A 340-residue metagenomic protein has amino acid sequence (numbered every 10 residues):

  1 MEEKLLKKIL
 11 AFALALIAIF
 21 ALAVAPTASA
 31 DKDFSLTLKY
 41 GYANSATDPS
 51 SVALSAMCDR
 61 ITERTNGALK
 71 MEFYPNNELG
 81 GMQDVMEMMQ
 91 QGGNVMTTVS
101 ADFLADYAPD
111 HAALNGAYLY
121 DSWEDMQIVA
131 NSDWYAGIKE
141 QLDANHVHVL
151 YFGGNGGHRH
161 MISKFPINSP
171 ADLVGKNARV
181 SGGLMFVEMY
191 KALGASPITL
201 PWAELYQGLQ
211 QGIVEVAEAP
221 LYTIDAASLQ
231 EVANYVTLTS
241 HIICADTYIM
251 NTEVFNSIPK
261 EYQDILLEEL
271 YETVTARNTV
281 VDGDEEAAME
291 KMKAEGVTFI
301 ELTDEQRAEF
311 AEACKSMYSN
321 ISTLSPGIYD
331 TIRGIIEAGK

Functional and structural regions predicted by a protein language model:
M1-T37, K340: Short, low-complexity disordered leader/linker segments with a strong preference for bacterial N-terminal type II
D31-D125, W134, L142-K340: N-terminal secretory/targeting leader peptides
I128: Short beta-strand-centered segments that line the small-molecule binding cleft or hinge of alpha/beta clamshell
K139: Thiol/selenol-based redox catalytic cores and closely related redox-interacting motifs
